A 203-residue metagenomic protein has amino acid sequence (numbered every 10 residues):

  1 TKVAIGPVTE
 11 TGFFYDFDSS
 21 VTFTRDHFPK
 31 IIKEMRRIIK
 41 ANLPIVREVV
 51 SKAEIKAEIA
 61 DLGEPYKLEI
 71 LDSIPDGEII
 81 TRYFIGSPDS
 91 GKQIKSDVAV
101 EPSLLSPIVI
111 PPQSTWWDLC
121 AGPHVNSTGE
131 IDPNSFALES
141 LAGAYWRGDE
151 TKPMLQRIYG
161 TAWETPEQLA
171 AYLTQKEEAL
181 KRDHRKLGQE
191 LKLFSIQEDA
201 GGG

Functional and structural regions predicted by a protein language model:
K2-V8, F14-G203: Auxiliary tRNA-acceptor-end handling modules of aminoacyl-tRNA synthetases
